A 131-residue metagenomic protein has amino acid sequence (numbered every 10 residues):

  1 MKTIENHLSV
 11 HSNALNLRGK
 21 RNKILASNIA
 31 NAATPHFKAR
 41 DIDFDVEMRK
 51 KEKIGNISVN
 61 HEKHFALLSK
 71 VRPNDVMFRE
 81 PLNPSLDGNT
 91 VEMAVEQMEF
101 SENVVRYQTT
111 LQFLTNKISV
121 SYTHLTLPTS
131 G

Functional and structural regions predicted by a protein language model:
E5-L15, D75-F113: Amphipathic, heptad-repeat alpha-helical segments used for oligomerization and assembly
S9-F44: Charged, well-structured alpha/beta interaction segments
N16, I24-S27, R49, K53-S58 (+1 more regions): Extreme N-terminal "leader" segments
D45-V46, K50-N83: Long, charge-enriched, surface-exposed interaction segments in small proteins/subunits
T115-I118, L125: Structured functional modules or segments
T123-T129: Conserved small/polar residues in nucleotide/adenosyl-binding loops
